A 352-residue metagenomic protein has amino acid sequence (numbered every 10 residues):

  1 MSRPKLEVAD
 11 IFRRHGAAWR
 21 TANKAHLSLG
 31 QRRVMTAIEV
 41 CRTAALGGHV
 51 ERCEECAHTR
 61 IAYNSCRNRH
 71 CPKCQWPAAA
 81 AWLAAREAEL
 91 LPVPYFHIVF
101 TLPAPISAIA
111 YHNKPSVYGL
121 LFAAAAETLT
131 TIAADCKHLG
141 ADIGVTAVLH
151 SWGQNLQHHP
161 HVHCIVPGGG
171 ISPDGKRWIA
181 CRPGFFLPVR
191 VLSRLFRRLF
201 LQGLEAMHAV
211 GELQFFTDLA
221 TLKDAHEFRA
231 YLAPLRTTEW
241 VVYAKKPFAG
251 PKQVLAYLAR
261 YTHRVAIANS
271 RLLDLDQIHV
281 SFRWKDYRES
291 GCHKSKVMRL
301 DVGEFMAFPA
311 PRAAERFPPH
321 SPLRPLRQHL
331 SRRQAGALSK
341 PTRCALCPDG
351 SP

Functional and structural regions predicted by a protein language model:
M1-P352: Beta->alpha loop/short-helix hinge microenvironment recognizer with preference for catalytic Tyr/His contexts
